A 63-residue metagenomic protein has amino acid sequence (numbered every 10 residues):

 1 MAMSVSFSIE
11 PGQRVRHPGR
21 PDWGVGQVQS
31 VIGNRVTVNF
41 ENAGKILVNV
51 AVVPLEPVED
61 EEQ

Functional and structural regions predicted by a protein language model:
M1-R14, D22, P54, E62: Mixed-charge, Lys/Arg-rich low-complexity intrinsically disordered regions
G24-V31: Short beta-strand-centered aromatic/proline hotspots
V36-F40: SH3/SH3-like beta-barrel fold
G44-Q63: Intrinsically disordered, low-complexity, charged/polar segments
